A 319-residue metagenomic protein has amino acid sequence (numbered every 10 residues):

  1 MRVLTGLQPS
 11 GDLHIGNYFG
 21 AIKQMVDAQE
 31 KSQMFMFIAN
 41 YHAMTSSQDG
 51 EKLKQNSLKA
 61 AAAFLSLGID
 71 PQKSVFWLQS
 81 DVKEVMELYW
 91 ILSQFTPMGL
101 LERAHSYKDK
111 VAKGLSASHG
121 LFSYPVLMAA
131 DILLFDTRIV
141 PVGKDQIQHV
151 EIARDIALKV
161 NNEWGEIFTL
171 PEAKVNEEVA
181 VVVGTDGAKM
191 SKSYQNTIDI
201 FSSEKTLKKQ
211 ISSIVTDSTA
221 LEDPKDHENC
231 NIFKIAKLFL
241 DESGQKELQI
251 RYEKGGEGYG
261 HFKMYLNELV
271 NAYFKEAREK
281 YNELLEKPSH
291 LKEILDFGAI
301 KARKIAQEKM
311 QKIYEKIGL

Functional and structural regions predicted by a protein language model:
R2-A130, N282: N-terminal Rossmann-like or analogous alpha/beta NTP/dinucleotide-binding catalytic cores that position adenine
D49-G50, I139-G143, E222: Short, polar/flexible loop-turn hinges at active-site or ligand-entry regions and domain interfaces
V75-L78, P141, T219: Short catalytic-loop micro-motif centered on adjacent basic/acidic residues
M98-E102, L134-P141, L240-L248, R278: Short helix-capping/linker segments at secondary-structure and domain boundaries
S106-V160, W164, V183: Internal, conserved structured core segments that host functional sites
Q148, R154-L319: Conserved nucleotide- and phosphate/pyrophosphate-binding catalytic cores in adenylate/nucleotidyl-handling enzymes
